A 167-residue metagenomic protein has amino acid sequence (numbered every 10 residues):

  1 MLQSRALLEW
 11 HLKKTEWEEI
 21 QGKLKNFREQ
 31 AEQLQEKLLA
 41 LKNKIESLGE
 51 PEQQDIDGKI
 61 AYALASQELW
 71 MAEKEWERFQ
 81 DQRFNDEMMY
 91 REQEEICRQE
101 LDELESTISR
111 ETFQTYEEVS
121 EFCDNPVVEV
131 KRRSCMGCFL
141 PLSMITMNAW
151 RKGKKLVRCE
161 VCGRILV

Functional and structural regions predicted by a protein language model:
L2-A6: Disorder-to-helix initiation segments
E16-Q80, E87: Extended alpha-helical coiled-coil "stalk/arm" regions that act as elongated linkers or oligomerization scaffolds
F79-G137: Coiled-coil termination/hinge junctions
T107, N148-A149, C162: Short linear motifs in intrinsically disordered
C135-C138, C159-C162: Short cysteine-rich clusters marking metal-coordination/redox-active sites
L142-M144, L166: Cys/His-rich microdomains that often coordinate metals
N148-L156: Short linker/helix segments within small regulatory modules
